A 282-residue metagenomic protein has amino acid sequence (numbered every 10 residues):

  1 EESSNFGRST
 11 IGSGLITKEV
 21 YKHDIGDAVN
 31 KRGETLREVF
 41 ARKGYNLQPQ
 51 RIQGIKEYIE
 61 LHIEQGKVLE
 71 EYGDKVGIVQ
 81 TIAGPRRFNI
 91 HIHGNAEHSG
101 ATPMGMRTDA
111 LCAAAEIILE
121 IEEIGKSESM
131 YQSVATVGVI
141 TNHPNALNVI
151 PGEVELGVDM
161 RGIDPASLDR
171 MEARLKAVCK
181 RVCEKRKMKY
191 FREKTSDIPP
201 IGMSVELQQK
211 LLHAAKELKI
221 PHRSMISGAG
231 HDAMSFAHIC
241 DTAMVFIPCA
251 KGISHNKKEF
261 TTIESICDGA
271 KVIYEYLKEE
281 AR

Functional and structural regions predicted by a protein language model:
E2-A166: Midchain, well-structured core segments that form catalytic/ion-binding scaffolds
H23-D24, R161-D164, T195-D197, G252-I263: Short beta-alpha connecting loops at secondary-structure transitions that line or flank enzyme active sites
G125-V134, C183-K189, A215-P221: Short secondary-structure junctions
T136-P144, G157-D159, I163, K189-Q208 (+1 more regions): A short beta-alpha structural unit
E155, K176, C240-A243: Glycine-enriched alpha-helix->loop->beta-strand junction motifs that scaffold or abut catalytic
M171-C179: Short amphipathic alpha-helices in soluble, non-transmembrane regions that often serve as interface/regulatory elements
H222-V272: Zn-dependent metallopeptidase/amidohydrolase metal-coordination segment
V272-E280: C-terminal alpha-helix
